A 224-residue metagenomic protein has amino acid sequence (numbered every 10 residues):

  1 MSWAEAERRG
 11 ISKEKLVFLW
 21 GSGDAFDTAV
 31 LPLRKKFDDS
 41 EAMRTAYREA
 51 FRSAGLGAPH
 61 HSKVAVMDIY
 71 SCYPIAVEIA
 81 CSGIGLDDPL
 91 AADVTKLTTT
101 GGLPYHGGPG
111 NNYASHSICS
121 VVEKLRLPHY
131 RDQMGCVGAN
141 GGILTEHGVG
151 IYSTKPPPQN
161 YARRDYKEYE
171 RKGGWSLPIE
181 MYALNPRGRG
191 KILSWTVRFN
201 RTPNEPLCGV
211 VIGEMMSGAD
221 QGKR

Functional and structural regions predicted by a protein language model:
M1-A4, S53, Y73, P109-Y130: Active-site-proximal alpha-helical scaffold in enzymes
M1-E49, C119-S120, Y130, V137-R224: Condensing-enzyme catalytic core mediating Claisen C-C bond formation in acyl metabolism
M1-K13, R52-G55, K63-G85: Accessory "access/gating" subregions that flank catalytic or transport cores
W20-F37, P59-Y70, T95-Y113, Q133-G141 (+1 more regions): Cysteine-centered functional microenvironments
L31-K35, D68-L90, G108-Y113, L144-K155 (+1 more regions): Short glycine/threonine-rich loop-to-helix capping motif typified by GTGT followed within a few residues by an Asp-Pro
A46-K63, D87-P89, L184-P186: Phosphate/pyrophosphate-binding loops at sites that engage ATP/ADP/AMP, CoA/4′-phosphopantetheine, polyphosphate
L86-V94, L125-Y130: Hard-cation-handling environments
